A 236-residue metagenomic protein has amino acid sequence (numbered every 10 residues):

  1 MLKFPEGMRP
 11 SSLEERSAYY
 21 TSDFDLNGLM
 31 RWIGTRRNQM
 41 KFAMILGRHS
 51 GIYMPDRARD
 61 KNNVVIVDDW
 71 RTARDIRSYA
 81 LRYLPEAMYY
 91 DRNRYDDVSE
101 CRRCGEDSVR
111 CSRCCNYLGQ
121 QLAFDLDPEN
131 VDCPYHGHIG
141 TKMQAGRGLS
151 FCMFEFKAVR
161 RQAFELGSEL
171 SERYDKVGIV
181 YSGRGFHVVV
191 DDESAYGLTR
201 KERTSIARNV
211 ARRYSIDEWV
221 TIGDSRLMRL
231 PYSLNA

Functional and structural regions predicted by a protein language model:
L2-F24, M30, V64-D68, C114 (+3 more regions): Helical (often loop-to-helix) elements that flank the catalytic cores of nucleotide-handling enzymes
R16, R31, R36-R37, K41 (+2 more regions): Basic side chains
S22-L26, T35-N38: Polar helix-capping/helix-linker motif
R31-L149, F156, E218: SsDNA-processing nucleotidyl-transfer enzymes
I52, F186-H187, A236: Flexible loop/turn segments at secondary-structure boundaries
G119-D125, D175-T199, L227-P231: Histidine-centered divalent-metal-coordination microenvironment in nucleic-acid enzymes
G178-V180, W219-I222: Short, surface-exposed helix-loop/turn micro-motifs enriched in polar/charged residues
V220-N235: Active-site/pore-lining binding-face segments in mid-to-C-terminal subdomains
